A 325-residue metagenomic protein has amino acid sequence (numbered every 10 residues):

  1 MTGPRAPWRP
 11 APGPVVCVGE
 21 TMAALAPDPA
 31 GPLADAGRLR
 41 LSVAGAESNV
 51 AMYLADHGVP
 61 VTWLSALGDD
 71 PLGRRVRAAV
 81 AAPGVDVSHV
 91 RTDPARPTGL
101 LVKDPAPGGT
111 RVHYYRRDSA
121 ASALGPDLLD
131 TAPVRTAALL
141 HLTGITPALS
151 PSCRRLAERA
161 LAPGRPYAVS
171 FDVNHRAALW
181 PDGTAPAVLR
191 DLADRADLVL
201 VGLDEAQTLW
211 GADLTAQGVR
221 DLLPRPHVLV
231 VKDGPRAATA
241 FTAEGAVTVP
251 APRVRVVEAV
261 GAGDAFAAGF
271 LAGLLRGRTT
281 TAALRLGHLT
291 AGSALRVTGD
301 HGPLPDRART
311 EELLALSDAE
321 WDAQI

Functional and structural regions predicted by a protein language model:
M1-P14, G211-I325: Conserved phosphate-binding/catalytic region of the ribokinase-like
T2-D86, A323-I325: Glycine-rich phosphate/adenosyl-contacting loop at the front of the ribokinase-like
M52, L100-D104, A237-A240: Short beta-strand scaffold segments in enzyme catalytic cores
L54, G202, G263: Short, conserved phosphate/pyrophosphate- and ester-handling motifs at nucleotide-, phospho-/glycolipid
P60-G144, E312-I325: Conserved N-terminal subdomain of the carbohydrate kinase-like
P60-V61, V87, Y167-V169, L229: Hydrophobic anchor at the start of a short beta-strand that flanks the dinucleotide cofactor-binding loop
R135-T136, D194-R195, R225: Alpha-helix C-terminal capping/helix-to-coil transition sites in glycosyltransferase folds
L139, I145-V219, R236-A238: Conserved beta-alpha-beta core of the PfkB/ribokinase-like small-molecule kinase fold
